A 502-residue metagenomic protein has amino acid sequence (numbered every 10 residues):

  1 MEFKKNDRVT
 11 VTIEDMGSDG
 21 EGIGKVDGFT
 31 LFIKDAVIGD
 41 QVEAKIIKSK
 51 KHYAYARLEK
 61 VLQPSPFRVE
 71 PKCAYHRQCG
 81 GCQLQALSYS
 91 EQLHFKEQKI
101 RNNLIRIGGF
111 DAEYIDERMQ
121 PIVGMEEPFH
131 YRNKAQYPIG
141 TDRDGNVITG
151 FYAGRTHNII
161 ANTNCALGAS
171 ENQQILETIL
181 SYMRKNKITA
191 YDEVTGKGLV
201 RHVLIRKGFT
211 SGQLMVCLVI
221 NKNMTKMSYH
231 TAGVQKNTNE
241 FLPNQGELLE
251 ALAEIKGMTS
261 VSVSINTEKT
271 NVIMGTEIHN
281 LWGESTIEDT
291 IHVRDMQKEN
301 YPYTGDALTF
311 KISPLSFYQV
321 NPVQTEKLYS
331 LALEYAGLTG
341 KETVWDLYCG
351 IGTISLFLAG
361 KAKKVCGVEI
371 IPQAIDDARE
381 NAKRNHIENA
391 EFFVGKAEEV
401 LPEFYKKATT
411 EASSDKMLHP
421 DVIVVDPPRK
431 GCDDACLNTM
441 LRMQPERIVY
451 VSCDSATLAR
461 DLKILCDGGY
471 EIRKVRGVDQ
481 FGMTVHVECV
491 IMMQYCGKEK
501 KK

Functional and structural regions predicted by a protein language model:
M1-T10, S18, K222-K502: Rossmann-like S-adenosyl-L-methionine
M1-Y75, T231, E391, E399: Terminal RNA-binding accessory module
G24, G39, C82, V203 (+3 more regions): Residue-level signal for inorganic ion chemistry
K45-S49, P138-D142, R206-T210, Q494: Short beta-strand micro-motifs enriched in acidic
E59-P71, R77-A190, T210: Extended interfacial segments that mediate partner engagement and assembly in macromolecular machines
Q120-P128, E193, V200-H202, R206 (+1 more regions): Short, solvent-exposed loop/turn elements at beta->coil junctions and helix N-caps that rim active or binding pockets
N133, G212-L214, K341-E342: Nucleotide donor/acceptor-binding cores
N146-S264, N271: Upstream accessory/linker segments immediately N-terminal to the RecA-like ATPase cores of bacterial MutS and a subset
